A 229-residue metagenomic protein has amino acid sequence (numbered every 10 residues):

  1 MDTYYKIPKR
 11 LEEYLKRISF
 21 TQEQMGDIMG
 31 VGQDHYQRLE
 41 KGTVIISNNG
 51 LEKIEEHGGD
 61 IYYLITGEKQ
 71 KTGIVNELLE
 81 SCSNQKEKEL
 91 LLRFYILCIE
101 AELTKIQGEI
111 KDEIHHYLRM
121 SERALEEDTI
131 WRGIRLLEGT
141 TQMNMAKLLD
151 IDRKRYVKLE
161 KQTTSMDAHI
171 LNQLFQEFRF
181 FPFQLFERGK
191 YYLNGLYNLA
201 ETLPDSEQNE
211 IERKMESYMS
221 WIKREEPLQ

Functional and structural regions predicted by a protein language model:
M1-I18, L92, I106-L137: A short, Lys/Arg-rich alpha-helix, primarily the initiator
E12, E23, R132-G133, M143 (+1 more regions): Residues within the helices of the helix-turn-helix
L15, G26, E55, R135 (+2 more regions): The alpha-helix within a helix-turn-helix
K16, G30, K41-T43, K69 (+3 more regions): Residue-level detection of the helix-turn-helix DNA-binding "recognition helix"
S19-R38, G139-K158: Short alpha-helical DNA-recognition segment
N49-I65, D167-Q184: DNA major-groove recognition helix of helix-turn-helix/homeodomain DNA-binding modules
I65-T66, K158, E187-R188: Phosphate-coordinating loops and pocket residues in cytosolic domains that bind phosphorylated ligands
T72-L125, F186-Q229: Interfacial/linker helices and their anchor residues that mediate assembly or domain coupling
